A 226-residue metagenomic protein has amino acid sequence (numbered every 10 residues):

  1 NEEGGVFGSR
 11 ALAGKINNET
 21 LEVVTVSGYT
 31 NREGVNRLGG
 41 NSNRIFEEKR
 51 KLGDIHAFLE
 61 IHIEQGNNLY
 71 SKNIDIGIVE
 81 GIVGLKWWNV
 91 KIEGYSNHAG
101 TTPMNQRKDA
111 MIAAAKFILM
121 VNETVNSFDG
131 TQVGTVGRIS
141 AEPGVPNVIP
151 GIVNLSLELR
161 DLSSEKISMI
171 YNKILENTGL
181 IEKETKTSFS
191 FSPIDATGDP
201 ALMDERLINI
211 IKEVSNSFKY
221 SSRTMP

Functional and structural regions predicted by a protein language model:
N1, Q132-R138, F191-I194, M225: Beta-strand segments within the central parallel beta-sheet cores of soluble alpha/beta enzyme folds
G5-E165, T197: Midchain, well-structured core segments that form catalytic/ion-binding scaffolds
T102-N105, M169, L202-M203: Short, solvent-exposed loop/turn segments at secondary-structure boundaries
A113, K173, R206, I210: Charged catalytic carboxylate motif
V125-G134, E182-S188, S215-S221: Short secondary-structure junctions
V148, K166-I170, S222-T224: Extended hydrophobic-aromatic, low-complexity segments
I170-G179: Short amphipathic alpha-helices in soluble, non-transmembrane regions that often serve as interface/regulatory elements
S192-P226: An extended, acidic, His-containing surface patch that forms the Zn2+-binding/catalytic region of metallohydrolases
